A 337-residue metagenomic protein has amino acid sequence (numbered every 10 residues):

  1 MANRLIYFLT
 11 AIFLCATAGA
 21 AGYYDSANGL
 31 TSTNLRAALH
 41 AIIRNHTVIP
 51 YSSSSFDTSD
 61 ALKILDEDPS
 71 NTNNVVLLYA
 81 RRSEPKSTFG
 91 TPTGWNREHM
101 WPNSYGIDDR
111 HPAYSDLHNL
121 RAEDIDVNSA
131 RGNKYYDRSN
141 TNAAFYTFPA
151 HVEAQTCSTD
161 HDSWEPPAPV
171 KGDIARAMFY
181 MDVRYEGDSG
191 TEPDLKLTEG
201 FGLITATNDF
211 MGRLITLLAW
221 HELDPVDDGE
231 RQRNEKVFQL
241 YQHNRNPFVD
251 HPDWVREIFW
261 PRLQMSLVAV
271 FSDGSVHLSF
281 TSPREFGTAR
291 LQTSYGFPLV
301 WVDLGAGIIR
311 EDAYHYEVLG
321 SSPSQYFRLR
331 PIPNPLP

Functional and structural regions predicted by a protein language model:
M1-L5: Positively charged n-region of N-terminal signal peptides that target proteins for export
I6-A16: Bacterial N-terminal signal peptides
A18-Y23, H251, L336: Bacterial Sec-dependent N-terminal signal peptides
G19-S83, E257-I258: N-terminal module-boundary/linker segments of secreted carbohydrate-active enzymes
L35-I42, G172-D182, M265-L267, Q325: Short, Φ-rich (hydrophobic/aromatic) sequence segments
S87: Long, structured ligand/cofactor-binding scaffold of large enzymes
G90-N96, W101-R262: Domain-level detector of nuclease and nuclease-like folds in predominantly extracellular/periplasmic contexts
R262-P337: Short, composition-biased motifs enriched in small/polar/acidic residues
